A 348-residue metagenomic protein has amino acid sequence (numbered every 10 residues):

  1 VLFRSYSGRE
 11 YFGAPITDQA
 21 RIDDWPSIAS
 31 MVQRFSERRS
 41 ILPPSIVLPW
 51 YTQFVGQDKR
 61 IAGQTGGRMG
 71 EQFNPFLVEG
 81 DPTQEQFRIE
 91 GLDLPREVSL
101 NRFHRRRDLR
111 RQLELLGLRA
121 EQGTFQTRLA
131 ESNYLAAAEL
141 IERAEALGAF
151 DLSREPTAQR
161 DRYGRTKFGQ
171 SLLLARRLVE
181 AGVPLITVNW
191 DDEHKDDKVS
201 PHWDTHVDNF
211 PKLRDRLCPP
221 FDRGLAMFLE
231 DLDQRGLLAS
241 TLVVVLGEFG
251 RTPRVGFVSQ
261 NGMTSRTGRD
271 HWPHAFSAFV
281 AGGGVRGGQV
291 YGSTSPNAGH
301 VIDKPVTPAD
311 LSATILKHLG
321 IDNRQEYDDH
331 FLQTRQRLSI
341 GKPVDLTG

Functional and structural regions predicted by a protein language model:
V1-G348: Ligand-binding pockets and gating/stacking loops
